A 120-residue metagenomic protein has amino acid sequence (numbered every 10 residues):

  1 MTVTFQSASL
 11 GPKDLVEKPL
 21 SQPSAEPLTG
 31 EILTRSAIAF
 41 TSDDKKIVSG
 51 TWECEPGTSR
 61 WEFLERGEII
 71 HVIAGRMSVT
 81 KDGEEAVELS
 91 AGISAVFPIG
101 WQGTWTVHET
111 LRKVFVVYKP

Functional and structural regions predicted by a protein language model:
M1-K46: A short, N-terminal "cap"/entry segment at the start of jelly-roll beta-barrel domains of the cupin/DSBH fold
T41-D43, K81-G83, K119: Short acidic, glycine-rich loop/turn motifs
K45-L64, P98-I99: Conserved short histidine dyad/triad with adjacent acidic residue
C54, F63-V79: Short, conserved beta-strand element in jelly-roll/cupin
W61, V79, K113-F115: Short hydrophobic/aromatic-rich beta-strand segments that constitute the beta-sheet cores of beta-sandwich/beta-barrel
G83-I99: Short acidic-glycine-tyrosine-enriched beta hairpin
V96, E109-P120: A short hydrophobic beta-strand segment most commonly corresponding to one strand of the jelly-roll/cupin
T104-V107: Short, exposed beta-strand-loop hairpins at the edges of beta-sheets in extracellular/periplasmic proteins
